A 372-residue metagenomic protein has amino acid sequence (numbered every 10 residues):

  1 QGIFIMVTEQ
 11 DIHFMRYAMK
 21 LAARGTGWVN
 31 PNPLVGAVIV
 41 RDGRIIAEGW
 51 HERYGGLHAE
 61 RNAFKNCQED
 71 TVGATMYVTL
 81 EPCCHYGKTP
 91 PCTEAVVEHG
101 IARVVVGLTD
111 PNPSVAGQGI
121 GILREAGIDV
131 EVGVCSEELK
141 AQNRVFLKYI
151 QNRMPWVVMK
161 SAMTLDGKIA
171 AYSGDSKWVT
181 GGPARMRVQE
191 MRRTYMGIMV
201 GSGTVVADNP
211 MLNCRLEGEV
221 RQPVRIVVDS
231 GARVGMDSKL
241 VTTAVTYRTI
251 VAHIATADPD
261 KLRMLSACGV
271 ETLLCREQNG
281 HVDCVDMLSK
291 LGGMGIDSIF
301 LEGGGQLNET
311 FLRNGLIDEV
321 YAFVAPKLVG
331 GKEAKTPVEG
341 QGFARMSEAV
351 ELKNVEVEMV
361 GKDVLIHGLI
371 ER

Functional and structural regions predicted by a protein language model:
Q1-I5: Short, Lys/Arg-enriched N-terminal segments with co-localized hydrophobic residues within the first ~10-30 amino acids
V7-Y17, L21-G25, N30-N32, T71 (+3 more regions): Enzymes that bind and transform nitrogen-containing heteroaromatic metabolites
A18-A22, D42-G49, E138-Q151, V241-V245 (+1 more regions): A short, flexible N-terminal coil/short beta segment enriched in small residues
G27-V29, G56, I120, V134-A162: Proteins enriched for Cys/Gly/acidic motifs involved in redox and nucleic-acid/cofactor modification
G36: Helix-turn-helix
I39-L139, V224, I250, A257 (+1 more regions): Zn2+-dependent cytidine deaminase-like catalytic core
A102, I128, R153-P155, M196: Short, well-ordered coil/turn segments that N-cap beta-strands
N112-A116, V132, I150-M154, K177-G181: Short capping loops/turns at secondary-structure boundaries
